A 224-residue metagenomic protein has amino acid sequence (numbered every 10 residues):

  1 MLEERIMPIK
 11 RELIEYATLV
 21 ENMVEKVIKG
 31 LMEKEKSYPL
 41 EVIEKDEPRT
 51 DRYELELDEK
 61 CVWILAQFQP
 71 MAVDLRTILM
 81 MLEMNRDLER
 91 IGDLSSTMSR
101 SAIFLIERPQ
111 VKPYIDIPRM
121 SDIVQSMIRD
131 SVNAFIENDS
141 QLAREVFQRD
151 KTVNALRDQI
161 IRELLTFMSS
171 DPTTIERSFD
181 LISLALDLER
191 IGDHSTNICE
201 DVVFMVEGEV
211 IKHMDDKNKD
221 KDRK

Functional and structural regions predicted by a protein language model:
M1-K224: Cytosolic, long alpha-helical scaffolding segments
